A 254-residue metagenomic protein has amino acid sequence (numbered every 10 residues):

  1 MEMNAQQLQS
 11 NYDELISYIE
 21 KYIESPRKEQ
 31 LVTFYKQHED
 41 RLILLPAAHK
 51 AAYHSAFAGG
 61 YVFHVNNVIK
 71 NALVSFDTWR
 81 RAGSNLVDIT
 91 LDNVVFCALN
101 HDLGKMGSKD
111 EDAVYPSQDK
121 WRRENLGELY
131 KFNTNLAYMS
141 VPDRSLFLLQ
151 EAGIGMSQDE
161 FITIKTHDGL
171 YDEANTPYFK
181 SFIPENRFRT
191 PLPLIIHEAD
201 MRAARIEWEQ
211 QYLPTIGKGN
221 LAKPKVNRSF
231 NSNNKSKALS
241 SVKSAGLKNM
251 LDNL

Functional and structural regions predicted by a protein language model:
M1-L31, A52-H54, N71-R81, L192-L254: Histidine-centered, transition-metal-coordinating active-site segments
M1-N125: Acidic/His-rich, divalent-metal-binding segments that scaffold phosphate/diphosphate chemistry
S55-F57, F63, S75, V87-T215: Divalent metal-dependent catalytic cores for phosphoryl transfer on phosphate-bearing substrates
